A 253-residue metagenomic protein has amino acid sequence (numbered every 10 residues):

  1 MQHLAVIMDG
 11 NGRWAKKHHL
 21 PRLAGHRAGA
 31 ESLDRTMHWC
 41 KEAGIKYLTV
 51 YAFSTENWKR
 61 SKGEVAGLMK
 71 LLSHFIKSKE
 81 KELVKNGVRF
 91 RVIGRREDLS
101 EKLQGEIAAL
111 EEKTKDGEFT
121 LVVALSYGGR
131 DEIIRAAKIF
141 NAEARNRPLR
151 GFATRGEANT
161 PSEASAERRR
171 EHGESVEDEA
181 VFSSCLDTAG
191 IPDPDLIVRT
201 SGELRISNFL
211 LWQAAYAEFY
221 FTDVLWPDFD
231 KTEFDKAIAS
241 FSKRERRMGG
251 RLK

Functional and structural regions predicted by a protein language model:
M1-R150, E163, R168, G173-K253: Flexible, compositionally biased loop and terminal segments
